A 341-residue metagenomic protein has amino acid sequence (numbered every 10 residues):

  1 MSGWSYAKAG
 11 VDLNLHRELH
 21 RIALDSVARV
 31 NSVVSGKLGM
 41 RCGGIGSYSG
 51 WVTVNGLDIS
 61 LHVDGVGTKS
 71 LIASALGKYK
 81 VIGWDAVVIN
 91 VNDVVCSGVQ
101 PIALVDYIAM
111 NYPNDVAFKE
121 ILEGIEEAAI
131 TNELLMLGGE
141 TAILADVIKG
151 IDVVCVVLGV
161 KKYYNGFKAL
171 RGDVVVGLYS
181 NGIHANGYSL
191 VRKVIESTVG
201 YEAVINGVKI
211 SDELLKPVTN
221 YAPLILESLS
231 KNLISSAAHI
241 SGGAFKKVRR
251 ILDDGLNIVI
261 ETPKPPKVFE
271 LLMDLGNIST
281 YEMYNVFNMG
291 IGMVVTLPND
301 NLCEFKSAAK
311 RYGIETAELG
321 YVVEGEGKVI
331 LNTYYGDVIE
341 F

Functional and structural regions predicted by a protein language model:
S2-V11, V116-L134, L144-I151, E202-E213 (+2 more regions): Glycine-/charge-enriched secondary-structure boundary and capping motifs
S2-V95, E133-L137, G177: N-terminal glycine-rich phosphate/pyrophosphate-binding loops that anchor nucleotide-derived ligands and cofactors
D25, G46, T53, V66-G67 (+4 more regions): Glycine-rich anion-binding loops of enzyme active sites
N55-L61, G65-G67, A169, G200-Y201 (+1 more regions): Acidic-glycine-rich active-site phosphate/pyrophosphate-binding loop
L57, D173, G290-M293: Short, surface-exposed beta-edge/turn micro-motifs
V88-S97, I225, E270-L272: Structured alpha-helical segments in the cores of large, soluble enzyme domains
N92-Q100, I251-L252, L297-P298: Alpha-helix C-terminal capping segments
Y188-V199: Short, compositionally biased
